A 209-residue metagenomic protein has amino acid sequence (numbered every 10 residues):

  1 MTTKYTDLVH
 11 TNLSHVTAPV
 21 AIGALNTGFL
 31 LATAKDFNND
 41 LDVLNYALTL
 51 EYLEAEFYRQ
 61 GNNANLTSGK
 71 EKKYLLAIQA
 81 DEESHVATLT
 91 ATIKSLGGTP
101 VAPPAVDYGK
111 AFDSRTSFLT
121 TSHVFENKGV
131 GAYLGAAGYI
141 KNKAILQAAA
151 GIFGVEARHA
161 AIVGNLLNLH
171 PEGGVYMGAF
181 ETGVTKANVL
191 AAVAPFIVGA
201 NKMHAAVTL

Functional and structural regions predicted by a protein language model:
T2-N12, T17-L209: All-alpha RGS (Regulator of G-protein Signaling) helical domain and cognate RGS-like helical scaffolds
